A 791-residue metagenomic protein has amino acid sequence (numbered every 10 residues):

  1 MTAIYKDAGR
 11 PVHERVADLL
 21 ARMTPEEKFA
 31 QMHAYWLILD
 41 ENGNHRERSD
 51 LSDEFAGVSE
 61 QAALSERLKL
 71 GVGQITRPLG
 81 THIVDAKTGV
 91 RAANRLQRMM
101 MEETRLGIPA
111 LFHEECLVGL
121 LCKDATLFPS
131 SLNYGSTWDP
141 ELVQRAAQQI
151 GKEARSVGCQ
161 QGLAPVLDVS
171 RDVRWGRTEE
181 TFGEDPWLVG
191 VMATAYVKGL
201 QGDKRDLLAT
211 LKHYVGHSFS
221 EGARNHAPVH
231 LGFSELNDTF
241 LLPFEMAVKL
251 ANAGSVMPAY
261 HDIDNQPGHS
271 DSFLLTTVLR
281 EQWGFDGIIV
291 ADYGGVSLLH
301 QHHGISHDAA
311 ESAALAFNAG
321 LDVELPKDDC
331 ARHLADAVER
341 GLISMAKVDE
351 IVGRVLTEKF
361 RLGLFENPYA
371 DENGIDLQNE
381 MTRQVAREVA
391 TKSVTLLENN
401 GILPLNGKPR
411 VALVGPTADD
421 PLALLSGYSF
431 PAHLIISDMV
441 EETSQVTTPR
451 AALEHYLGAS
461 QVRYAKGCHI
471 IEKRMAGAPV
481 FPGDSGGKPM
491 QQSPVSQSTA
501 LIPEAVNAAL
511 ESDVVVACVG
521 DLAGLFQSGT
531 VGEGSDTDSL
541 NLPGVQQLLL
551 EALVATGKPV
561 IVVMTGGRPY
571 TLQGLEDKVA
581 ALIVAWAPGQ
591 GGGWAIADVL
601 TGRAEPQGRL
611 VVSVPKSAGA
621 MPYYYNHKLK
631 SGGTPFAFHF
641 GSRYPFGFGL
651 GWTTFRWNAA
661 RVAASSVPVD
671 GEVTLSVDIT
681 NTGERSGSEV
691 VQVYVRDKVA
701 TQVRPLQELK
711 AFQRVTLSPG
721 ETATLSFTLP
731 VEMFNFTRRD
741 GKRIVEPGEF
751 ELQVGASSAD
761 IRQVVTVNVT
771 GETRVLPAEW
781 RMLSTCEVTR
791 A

Functional and structural regions predicted by a protein language model:
M1-N735, E746-V754, S758, W780 (+1 more regions): Glycoside hydrolase catalytic-domain context in secreted enzymes
D740-R743: Short proline/glycine-enriched turn/loop segments at secondary-structure junctions
D760-V775: Short beta-strand elements
